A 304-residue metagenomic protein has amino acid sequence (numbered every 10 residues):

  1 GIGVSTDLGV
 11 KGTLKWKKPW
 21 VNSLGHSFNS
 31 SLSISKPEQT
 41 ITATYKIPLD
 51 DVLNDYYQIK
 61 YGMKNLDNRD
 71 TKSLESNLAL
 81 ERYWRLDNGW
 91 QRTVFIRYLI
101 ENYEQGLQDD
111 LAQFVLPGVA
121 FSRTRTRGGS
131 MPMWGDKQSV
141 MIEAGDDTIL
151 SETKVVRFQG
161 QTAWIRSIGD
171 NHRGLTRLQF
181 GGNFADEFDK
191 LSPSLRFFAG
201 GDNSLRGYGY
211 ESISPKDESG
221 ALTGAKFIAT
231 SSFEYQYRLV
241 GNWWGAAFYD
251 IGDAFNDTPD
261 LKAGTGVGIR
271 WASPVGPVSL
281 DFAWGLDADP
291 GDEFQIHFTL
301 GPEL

Functional and structural regions predicted by a protein language model:
G1-K15, T40, R85-L86, L116-A272 (+2 more regions): Extended beta-strand-rich architecture
G1-S139, V156, G174, R206-G207 (+4 more regions): Gram-negative/organellar outer-membrane beta-barrel architecture
